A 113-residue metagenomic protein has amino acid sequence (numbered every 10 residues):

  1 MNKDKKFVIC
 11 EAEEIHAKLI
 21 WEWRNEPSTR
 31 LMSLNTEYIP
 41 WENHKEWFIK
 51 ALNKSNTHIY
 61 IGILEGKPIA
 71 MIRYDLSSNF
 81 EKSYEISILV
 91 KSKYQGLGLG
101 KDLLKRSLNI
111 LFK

Functional and structural regions predicted by a protein language model:
M1-K6, C10-Y38: A short, well-structured alpha-helix characteristic of acyl/acetyltransferase catalytic modules
L19, E85, L89, D102: Amphipathic alpha-helical recognition patches that constitute DNA-binding helices
W21, I49, K105: A cross-family signal for key residues in well-ordered alpha-helices that form functional helical elements
E37-K93: Acetyl-CoA-dependent GNAT
G96-I110: Conserved acetyl-CoA-binding loop-helix of GNAT-fold acetyltransferases
K113: Conserved GNAT acetyl-CoA-binding A-motif
